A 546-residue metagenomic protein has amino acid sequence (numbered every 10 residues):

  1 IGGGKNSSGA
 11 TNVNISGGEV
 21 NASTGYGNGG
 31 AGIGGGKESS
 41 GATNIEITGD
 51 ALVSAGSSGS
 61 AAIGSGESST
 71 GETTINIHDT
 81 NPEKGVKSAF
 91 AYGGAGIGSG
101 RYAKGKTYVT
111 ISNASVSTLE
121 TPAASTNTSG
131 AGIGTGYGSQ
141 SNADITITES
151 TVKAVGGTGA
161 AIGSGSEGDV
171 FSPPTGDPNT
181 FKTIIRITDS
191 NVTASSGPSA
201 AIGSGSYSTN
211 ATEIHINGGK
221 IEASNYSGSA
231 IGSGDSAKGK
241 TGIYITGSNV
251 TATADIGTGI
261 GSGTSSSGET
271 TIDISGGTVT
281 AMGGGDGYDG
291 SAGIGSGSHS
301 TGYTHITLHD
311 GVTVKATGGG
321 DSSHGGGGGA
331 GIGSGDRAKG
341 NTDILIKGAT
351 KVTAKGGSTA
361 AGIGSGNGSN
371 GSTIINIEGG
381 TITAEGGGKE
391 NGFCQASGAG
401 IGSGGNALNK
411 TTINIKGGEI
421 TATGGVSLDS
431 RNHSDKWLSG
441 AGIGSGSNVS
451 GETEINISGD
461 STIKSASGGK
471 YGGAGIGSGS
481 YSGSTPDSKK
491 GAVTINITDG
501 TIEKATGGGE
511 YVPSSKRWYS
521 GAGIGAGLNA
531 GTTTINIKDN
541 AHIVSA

Functional and structural regions predicted by a protein language model:
I1-G25, I33-G56, I63-A91, I97-S129 (+10 more regions): Surface-exposed loop/turn motifs in large extracellular/passenger domains
